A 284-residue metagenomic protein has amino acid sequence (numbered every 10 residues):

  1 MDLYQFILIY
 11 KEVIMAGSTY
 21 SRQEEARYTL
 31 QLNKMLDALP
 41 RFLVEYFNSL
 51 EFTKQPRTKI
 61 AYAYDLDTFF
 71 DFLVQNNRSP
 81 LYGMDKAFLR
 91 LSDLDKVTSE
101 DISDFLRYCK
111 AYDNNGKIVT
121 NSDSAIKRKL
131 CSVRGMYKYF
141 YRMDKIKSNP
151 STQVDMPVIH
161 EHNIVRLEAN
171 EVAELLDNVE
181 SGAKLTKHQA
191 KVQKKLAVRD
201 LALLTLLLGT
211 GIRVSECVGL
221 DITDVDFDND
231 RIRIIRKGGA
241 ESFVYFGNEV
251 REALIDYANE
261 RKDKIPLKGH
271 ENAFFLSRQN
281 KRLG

Functional and structural regions predicted by a protein language model:
D2-G284: Conserved catalytic core of the tyrosine transesterase superfamily
